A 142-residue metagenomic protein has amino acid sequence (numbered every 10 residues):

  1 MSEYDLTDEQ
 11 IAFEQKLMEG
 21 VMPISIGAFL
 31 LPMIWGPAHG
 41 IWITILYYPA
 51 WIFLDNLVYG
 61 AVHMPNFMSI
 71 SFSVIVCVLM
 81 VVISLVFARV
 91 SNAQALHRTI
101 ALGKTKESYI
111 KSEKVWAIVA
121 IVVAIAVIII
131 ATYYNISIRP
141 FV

Functional and structural regions predicted by a protein language model:
M1-M18, I52-V142: Transmembrane helix recognition focused on a "late"/terminal membrane span
E9-Y47: Membrane interfacial helix-start motif at the N-side
